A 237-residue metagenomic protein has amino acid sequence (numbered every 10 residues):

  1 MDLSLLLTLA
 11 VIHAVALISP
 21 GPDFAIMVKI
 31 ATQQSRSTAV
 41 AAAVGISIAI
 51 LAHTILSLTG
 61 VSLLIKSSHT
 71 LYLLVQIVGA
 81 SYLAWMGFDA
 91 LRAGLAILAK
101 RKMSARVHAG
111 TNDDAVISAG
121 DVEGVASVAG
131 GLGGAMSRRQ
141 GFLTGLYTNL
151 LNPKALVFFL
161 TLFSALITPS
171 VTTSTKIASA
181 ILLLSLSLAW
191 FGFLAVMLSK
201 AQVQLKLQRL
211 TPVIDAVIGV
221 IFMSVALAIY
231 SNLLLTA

Functional and structural regions predicted by a protein language model:
L3-L73, T161-I177, L182: Juxtamembrane transmembrane-helix termini in multi-pass membrane transport proteins
L5, S37-Q140, L227: Membrane helix-loop-helix hairpins that form the core translocation module of multi-pass transporters
L7, V11, A135-Y147, A178: Alpha-helical membrane-protein architecture signal
A14, I18, L51-A52, F88 (+2 more regions): Hydrophobic/aromatic residues within the transmembrane alpha-helices of Major Facilitator Superfamily
L56, L188-V203: Transmembrane alpha-helical segments of integral membrane proteins
V196-V220: Interfacial loop-to-transmembrane junctions
L227-A237: Juxtamembrane boundary at the C-terminal end of a transmembrane helix
